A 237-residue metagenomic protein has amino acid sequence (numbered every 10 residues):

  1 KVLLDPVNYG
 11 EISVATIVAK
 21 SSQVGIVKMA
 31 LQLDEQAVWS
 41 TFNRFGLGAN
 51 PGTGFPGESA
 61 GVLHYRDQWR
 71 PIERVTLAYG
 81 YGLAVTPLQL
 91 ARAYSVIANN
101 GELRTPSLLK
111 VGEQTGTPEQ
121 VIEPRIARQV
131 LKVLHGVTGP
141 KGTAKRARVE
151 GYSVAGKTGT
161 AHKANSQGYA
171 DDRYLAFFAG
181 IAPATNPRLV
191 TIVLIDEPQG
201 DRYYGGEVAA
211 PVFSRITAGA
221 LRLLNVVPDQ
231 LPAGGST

Functional and structural regions predicted by a protein language model:
K1-P198, G205, G235-T237: Beta-lactam-recognizing serine transpeptidase/beta-lactamase-like catalytic domain environment
Q114-P118, A210-T237: Short, gly/Ser/Thr-rich active-site loops of penicillin-recognizing serine hydrolases
